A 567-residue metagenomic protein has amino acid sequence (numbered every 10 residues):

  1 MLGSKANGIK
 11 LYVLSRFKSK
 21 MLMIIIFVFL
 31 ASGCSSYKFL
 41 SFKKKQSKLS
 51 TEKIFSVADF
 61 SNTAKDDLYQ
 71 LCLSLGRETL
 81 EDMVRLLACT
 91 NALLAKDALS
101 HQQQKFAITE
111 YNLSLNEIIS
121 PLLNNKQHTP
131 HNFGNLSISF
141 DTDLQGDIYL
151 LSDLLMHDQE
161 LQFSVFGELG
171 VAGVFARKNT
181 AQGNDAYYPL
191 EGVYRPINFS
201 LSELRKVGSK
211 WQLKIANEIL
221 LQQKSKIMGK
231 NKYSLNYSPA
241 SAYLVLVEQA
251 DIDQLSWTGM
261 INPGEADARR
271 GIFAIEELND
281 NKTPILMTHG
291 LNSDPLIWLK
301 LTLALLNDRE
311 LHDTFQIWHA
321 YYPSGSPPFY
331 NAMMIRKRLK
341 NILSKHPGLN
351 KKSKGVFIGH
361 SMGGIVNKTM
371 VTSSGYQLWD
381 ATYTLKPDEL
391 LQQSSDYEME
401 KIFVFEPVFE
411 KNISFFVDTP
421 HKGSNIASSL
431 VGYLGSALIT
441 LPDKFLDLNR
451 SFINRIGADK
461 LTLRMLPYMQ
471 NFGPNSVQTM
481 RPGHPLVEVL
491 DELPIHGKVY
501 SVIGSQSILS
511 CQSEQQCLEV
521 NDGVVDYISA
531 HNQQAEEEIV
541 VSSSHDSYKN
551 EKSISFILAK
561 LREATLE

Functional and structural regions predicted by a protein language model:
M1-F17: N-terminal secretory signal peptides that target proteins for export/translocation
L22-L30: Hydrophobic helical h-region of N-terminal Sec-dependent signal peptides in bacterial secretory/periplasmic proteins
C34-I285, D294-K300, Q316: Flexible, membrane-associating and regulatory peripheral segments of lipid-active enzymes
S74-E81, T90, L94-F106, Y111 (+5 more regions): Serine-dependent carboxylesterase/thioesterase catalytic core of lipase-like alpha/beta-hydrolase/SGNH enzymes
L278-D280, L311, L349-K351, I358-G359 (+3 more regions): Extracellular/periplasmic catalytic domains that process cell-envelope and extracellular macromolecules
P295-L296, P328, G423-I426, S507-S513 (+1 more regions): Short, solvent-exposed loop/turn elements at domain surfaces
L299-F315: Short amphipathic alpha-helix adjacent to the substrate-entry channel of hydrolases
T440-E567: C-terminal subdomain of alpha/beta-hydrolase-fold enzymes, centered on the catalytic histidine and its supporting
